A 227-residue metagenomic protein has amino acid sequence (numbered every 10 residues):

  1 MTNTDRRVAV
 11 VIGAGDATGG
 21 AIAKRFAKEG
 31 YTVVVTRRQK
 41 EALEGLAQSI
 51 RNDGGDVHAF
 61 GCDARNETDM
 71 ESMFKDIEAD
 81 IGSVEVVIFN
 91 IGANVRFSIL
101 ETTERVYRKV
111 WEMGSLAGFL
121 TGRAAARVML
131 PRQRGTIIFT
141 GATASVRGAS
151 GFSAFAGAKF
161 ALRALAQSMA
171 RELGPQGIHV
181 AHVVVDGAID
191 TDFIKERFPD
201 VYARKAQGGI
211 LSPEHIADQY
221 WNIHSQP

Functional and structural regions predicted by a protein language model:
G15-D16: Conserved glycine-rich cofactor-binding loop
Y31-G45: Conserved glycine-rich Rossmann-like NAD(P)H-binding loop of the short-chain dehydrogenase/reductase
I50-T68: Rossmann-fold cofactor-recognition segment
S98-I99, V106-R108: Substrate-binding pocket helix/loop in short-chain dehydrogenase/reductase
G122-R123, Q167: A short, exposed helix-loop element centered on a Lys and neighboring polar residues
T136-A161, A166-Q167, R171-G174, I189: Catalytic loop of short-chain dehydrogenase/reductase
P175-G187, E196, Y202-P227: C-terminal helical subdomain
